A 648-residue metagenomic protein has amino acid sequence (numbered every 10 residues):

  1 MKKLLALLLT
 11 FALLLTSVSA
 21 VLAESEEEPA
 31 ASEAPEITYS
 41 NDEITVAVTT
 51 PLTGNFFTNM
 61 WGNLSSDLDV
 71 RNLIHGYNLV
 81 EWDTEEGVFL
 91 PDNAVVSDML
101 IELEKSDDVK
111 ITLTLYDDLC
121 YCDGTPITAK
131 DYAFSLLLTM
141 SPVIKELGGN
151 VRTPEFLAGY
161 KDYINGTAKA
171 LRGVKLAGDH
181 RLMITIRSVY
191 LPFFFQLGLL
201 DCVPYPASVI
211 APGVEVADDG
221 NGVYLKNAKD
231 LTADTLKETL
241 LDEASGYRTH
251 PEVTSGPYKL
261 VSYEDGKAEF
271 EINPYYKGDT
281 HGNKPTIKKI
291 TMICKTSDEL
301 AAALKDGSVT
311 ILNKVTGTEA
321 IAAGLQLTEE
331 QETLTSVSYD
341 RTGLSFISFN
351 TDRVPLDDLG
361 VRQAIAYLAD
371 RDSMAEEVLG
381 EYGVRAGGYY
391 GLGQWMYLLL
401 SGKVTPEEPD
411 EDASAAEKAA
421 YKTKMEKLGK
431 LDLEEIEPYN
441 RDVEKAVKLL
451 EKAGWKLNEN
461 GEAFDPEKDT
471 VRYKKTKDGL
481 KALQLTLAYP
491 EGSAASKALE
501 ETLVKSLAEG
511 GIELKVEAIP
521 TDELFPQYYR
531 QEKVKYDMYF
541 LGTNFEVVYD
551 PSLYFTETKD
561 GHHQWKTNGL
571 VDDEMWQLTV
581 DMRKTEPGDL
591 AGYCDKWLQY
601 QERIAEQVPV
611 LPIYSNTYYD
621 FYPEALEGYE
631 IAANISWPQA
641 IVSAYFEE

Functional and structural regions predicted by a protein language model:
T45, T128-S135, D179-M183, P257 (+5 more regions): Alpha-helical secondary-structure segments
A47-S106: N-terminal lobe/hinge region of extracytoplasmic solute-binding protein
S97-R152, A177, M183, P355-D357 (+1 more regions): Aromatic- and charge-enriched surface segment that lines or borders ligand/interaction sites
G149-D234, V404-A416: Surface-exposed binding/hinge segments that line and control ligand-binding clefts or catalytic entry sites
Y190, G198-P285, K289, V443-K452: Gly/Pro-rich hinge or "lid" segments in bacterial periplasmic/extracellular proteins
A244-T249, G266, Y275-G324, E513: Ligand-site clamp/hinge motif
E264-D265, M425-L428, L433-V443, G454-G542: Ligand/substrate-recognition segments at binding pockets and active sites
K267, L368-T423, V447, A495-V504 (+1 more regions): Detector for C-terminal structural segments
